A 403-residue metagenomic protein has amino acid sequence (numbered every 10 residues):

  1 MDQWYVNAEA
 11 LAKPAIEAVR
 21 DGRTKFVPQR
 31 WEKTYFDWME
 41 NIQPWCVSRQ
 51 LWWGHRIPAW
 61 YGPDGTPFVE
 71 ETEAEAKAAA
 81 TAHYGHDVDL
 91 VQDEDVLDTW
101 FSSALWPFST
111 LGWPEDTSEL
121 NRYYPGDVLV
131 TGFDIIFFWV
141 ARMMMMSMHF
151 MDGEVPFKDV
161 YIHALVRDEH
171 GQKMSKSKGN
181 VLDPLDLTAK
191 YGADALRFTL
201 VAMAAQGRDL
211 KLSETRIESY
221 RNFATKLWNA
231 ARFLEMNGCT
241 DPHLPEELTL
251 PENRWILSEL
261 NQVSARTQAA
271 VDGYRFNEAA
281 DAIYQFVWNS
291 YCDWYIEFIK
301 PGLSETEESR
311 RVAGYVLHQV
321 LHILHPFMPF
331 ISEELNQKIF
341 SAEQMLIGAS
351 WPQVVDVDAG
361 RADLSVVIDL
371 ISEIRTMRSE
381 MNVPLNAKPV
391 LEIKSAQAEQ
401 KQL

Functional and structural regions predicted by a protein language model:
M1-A8, I217-P242, P326-K338, E399-L403: Structured, non-catalytic alpha/beta "coupling" segments that mediate domain-domain communication and provide generic
M1-P63, I135, W139, Q172 (+5 more regions): Residue patterns forming the tRNA-binding/recognition surfaces of aminoacyl-tRNA synthetases and related DALR
E9, Q50-G54, P58-R208: Alpha-helical recognition segments enriched in aromatics with Gly/Pro capping that present substrate-recognition
L11-S48, A82, H86, F101 (+4 more regions): NTP-handling and nucleic-acid-processing catalytic cores
R20-K33, S118-G132, N180-L185, A205-R216 (+6 more regions): Glycine- and acidic
I42, W100-A104, I136, M144 (+7 more regions): Short alpha-helical scaffolding segments that buttress acidic/His motifs in well-ordered protein cores
Y61, F68-E71, L90, D168 (+5 more regions): Acidic, turn-prone loop/beta-hairpin segments
